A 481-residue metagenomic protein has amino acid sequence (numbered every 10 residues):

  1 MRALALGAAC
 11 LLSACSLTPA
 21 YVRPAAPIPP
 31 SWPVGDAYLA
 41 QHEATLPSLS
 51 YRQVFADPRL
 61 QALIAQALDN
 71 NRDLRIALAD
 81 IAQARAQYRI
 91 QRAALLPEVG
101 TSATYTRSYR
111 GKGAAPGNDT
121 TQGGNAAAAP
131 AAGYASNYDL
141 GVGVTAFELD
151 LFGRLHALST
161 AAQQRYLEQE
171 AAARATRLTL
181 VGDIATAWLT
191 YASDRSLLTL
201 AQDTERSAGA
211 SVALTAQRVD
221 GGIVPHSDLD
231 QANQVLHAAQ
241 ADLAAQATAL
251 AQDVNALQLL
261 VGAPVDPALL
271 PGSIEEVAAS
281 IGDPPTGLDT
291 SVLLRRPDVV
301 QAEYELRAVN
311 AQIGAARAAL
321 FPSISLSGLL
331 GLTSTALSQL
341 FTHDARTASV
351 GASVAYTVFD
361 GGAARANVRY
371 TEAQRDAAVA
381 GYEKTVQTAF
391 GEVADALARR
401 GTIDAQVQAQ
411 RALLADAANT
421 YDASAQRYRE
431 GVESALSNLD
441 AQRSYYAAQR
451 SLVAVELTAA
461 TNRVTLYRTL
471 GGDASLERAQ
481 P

Functional and structural regions predicted by a protein language model:
R2-D69, G117-G124, N137, Q163 (+3 more regions): Terminal intrinsically disordered/low-complexity segments used for targeting and assembly
S16-D183, I324-G328, V358-V368: Short flexible linkers and secondary-structure junctions
R75-I76, R92, L149-R177, S227 (+6 more regions): Sec/SRP-type N-terminal targeting helices
T106-R110, D253, G331-T335: Structural signature of outer-membrane beta-barrel domains
Y138-T145, A187, L288, A348-A352: Hydrophobic, lipid-facing positions within transmembrane beta-strands of outer-membrane proteins
L155, A171-L288, R399, A423-Q426 (+2 more regions): Periplasmic alpha-helical coiled-coil/stalk elements that build and connect Gram-negative outer-membrane
V219-I223, Y428-V432, T469-D473: A short glycine-centered flexible hinge/capping loop motif at secondary-structure junctions
